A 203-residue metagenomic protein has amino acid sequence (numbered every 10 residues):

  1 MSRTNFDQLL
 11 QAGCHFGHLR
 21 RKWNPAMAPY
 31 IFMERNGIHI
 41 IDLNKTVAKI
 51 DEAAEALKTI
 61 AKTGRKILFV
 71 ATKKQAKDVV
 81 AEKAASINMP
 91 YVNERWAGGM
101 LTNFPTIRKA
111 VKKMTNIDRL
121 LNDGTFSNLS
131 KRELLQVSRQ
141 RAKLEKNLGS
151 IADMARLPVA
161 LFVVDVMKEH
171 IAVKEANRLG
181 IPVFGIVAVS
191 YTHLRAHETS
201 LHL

Functional and structural regions predicted by a protein language model:
S2-R65, T72-K73, K77-L120, K131-L134: N-terminal cationic and glycine-rich segments that engage phosphates or anionic surfaces
H15, T199-L201: Alpha-helical hydrophobic packing sites
R65-T72, V159-V164: Acidic beta-strand-to-loop metal/phosphate-binding motif
L68, L201-L203: Generic leucine side-chain signal with a strong bias for well-ordered alpha-helical environments
I87-S190: Long, charge-patterned amphipathic alpha-helical coiled-coil/hairpin "stalk" segments used as oligomerization
T192-T199: Conserved small/polar residues in nucleotide/adenosyl-binding loops
